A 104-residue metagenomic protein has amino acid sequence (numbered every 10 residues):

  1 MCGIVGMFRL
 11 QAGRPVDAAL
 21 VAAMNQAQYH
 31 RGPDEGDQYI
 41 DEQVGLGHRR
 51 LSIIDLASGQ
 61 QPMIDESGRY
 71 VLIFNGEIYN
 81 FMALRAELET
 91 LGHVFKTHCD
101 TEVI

Functional and structural regions predicted by a protein language model:
M1-I104: N-terminus-centric sequence/structural signature that marks the extreme N-terminus and adjacent "lid/interface" module
